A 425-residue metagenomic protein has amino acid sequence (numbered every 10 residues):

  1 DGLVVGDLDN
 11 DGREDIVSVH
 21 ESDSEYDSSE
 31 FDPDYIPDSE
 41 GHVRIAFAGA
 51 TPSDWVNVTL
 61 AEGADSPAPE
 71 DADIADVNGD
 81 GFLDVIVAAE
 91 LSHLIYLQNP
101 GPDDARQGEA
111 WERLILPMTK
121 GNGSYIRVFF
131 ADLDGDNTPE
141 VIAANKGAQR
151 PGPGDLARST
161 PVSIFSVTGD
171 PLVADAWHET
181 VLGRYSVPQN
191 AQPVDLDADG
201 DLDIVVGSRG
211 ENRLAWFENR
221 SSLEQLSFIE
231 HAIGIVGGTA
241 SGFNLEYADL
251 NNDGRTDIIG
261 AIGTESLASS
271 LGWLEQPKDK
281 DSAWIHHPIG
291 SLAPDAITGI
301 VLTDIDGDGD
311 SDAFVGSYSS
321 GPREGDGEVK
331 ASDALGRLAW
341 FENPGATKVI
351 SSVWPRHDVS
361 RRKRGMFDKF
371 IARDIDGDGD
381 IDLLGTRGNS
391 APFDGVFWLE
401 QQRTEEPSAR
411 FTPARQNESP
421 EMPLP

Functional and structural regions predicted by a protein language model:
D1-P425: Beta-propeller-forming repeat regions
